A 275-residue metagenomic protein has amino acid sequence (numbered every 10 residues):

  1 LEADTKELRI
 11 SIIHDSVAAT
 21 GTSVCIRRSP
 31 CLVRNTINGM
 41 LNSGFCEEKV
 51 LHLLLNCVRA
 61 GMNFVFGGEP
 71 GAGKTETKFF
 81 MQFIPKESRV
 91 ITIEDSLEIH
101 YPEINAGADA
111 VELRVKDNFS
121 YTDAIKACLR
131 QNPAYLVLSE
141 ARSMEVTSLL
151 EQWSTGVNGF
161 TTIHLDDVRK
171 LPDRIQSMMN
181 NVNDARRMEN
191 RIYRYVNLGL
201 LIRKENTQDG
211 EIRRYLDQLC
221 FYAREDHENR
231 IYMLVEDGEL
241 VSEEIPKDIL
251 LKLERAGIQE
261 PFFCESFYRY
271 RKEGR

Functional and structural regions predicted by a protein language model:
L1, L8, H14, T22-V24 (+6 more regions): Structural beta-strand/beta-sheet cores of well-ordered domains, especially the beta-sheet scaffolds that support
L1-A60: P-loop NTP-binding catalytic core
I10, L200-I202, M233: Broad, structure-driven detector of short, well-ordered beta-strand segments within folded domains
I12, L54, D95, L136 (+1 more regions): Conserved RecA-like P-loop NTPase ATPase core
M62-E69, F79-R191, K204-E205: Switch/coupling sub-region of P-loop NTPases
G73-K74: Conserved lysine of the Walker
M188-R224: Phosphate-binding/switch region of NTP-binding enzymes
G210-R275: NTP-binding/hydrolysis catalytic cores, primarily Walker-type P-loop NTPases
